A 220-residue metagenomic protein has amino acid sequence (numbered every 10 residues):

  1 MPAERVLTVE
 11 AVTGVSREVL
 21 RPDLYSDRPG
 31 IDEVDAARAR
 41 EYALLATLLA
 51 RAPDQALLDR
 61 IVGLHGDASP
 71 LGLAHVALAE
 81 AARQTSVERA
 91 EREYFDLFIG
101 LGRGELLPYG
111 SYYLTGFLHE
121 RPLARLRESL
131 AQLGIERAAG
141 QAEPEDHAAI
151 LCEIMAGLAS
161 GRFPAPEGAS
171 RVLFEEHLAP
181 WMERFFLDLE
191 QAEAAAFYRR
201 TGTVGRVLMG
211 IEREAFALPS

Functional and structural regions predicted by a protein language model:
P2-V19: DNA major-groove recognition helix of helix-turn-helix/homeodomain DNA-binding modules
G14-G30: Short C-terminal boundary/hinge segments that cap the last helix of small helical domains
D27-S220: Surface/interface-facing alpha-helical segments and adjacent flexible terminal/loop regions used for partner/assembly
